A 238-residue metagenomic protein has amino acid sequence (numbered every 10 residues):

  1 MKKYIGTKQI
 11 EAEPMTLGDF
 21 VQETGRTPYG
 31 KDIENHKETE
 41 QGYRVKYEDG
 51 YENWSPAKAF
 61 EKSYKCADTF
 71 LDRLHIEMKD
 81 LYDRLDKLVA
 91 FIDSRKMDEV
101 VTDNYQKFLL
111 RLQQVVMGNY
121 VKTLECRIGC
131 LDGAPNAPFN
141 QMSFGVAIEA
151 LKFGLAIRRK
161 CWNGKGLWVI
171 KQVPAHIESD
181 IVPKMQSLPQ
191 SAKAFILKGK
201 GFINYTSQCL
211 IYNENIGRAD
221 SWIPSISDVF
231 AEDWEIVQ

Functional and structural regions predicted by a protein language model:
M1-E11, M15-L17, F139-E214: Extended non-catalytic interaction/regulatory regions in multidomain proteins
M1-I92, L109, V116, K122-C126: Motif-centric detector for short Cys/His coordination patterns
E38-C66, Y105-A134, I203-Q238: Short, compact, well-ordered microdomains
I76, L112, N119, M142 (+2 more regions): Short, well-structured alpha-helical interface segments that form or flank functional binding sites
K87-A90, S94-M97, V101, T123 (+2 more regions): Heptad-repeat coiled-coil alpha-helices
I92-Q106, W162-Q172: Short secondary-structure junction/hinge motifs that connect adjacent elements
